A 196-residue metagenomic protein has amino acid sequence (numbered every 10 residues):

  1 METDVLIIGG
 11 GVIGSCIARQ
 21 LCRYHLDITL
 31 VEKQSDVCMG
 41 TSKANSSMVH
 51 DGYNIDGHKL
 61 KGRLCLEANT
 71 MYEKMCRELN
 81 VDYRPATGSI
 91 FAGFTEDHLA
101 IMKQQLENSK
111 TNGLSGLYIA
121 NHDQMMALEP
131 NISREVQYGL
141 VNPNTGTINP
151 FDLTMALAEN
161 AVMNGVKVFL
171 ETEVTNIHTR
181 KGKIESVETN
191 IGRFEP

Functional and structural regions predicted by a protein language model:
T3-L30: N-terminal Rossmann-like FAD-binding beta1-loop-alpha1 element of flavoenzymes
C22-A44: Glycine-rich FAD pyrophosphate-binding loop
L26, L114, V166: Short phosphate-binding/catalytic loops that engage adenosine nucleotides
Q34-D36, M125, L157: Short beta-to-alpha linker loops that shape the active-site pocket of alpha/beta-hydrolase fold enzymes
S47-L128: Dinucleotide-binding Rossmann-like beta1-alpha1 core, especially the glycine-rich loop that anchors the ADP
D97, L128-Q137, H178-E185: A short, glycine/Asx- and small/polar-enriched loop/turn that sits immediately N-terminal to a beta-strand
L140-P196: Helical element adjacent to the flavin cofactor pocket in flavoenzyme catalytic cores
